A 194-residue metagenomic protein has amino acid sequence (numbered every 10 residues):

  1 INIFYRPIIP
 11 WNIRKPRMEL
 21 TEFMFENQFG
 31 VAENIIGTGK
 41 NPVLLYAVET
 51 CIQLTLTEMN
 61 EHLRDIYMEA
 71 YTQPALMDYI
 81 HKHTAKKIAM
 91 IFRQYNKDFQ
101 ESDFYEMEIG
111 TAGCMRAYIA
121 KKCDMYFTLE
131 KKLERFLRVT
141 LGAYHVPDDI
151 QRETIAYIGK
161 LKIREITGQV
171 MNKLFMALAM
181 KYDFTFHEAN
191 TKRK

Functional and structural regions predicted by a protein language model:
I1-P10: Short hydrophobic/aromatic patch on the recognition helix
W11-G37, V48, I52: Alpha-helical structural segments
F23-V31, L56-N60, R64, K87-I91 (+1 more regions): A short secondary-structure junction motif
K40, K97-F104, D148-E153: Short, surface-exposed acidic
V43-Y67, P74-H81: Helical hydrophobic small-molecule/effector-binding pocket
V48, E69-C123, F127-L141: Amphipathic alpha-helical packing segments from all-alpha helical-bundle domains
R64-E69, D149-E153: Short, hydrophobic secondary-structure boundary micro-motifs
M90-R93, D124-K194: C-terminal peripheral helix-coil segments that are non-catalytic and often amphipathic
